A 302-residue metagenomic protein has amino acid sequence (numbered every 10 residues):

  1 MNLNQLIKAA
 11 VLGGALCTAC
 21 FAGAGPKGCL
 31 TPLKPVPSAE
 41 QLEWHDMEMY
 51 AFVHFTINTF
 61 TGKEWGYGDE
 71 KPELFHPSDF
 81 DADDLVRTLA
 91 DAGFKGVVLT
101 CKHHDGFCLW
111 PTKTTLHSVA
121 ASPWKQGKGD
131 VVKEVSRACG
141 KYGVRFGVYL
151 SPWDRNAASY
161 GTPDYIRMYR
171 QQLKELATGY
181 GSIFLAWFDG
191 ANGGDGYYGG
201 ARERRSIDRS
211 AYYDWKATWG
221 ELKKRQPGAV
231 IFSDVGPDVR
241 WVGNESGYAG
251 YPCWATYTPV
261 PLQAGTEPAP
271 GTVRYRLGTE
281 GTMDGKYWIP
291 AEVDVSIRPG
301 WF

Functional and structural regions predicted by a protein language model:
M1-V11: Bacterial N-terminal signal peptides that target proteins for export
A9-A19: Bacterial N-terminal signal peptides
G23-F302: Mature catalytic domains of secreted/periplasmic carbohydrate-active enzymes
